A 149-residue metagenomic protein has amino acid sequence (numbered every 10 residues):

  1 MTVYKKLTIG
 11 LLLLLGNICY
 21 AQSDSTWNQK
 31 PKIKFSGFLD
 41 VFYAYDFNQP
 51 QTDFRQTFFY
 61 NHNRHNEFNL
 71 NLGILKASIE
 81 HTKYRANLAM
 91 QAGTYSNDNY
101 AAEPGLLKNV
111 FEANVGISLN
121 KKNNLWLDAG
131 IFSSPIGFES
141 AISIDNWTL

Functional and structural regions predicted by a protein language model:
M1-W27: Bacterial Sec-dependent N-terminal signal peptides
G10, Q49-P50: Alpha-helical interaction segments
I18-C19, D53, Y84: Residues in and immediately flanking transmembrane alpha helices
K30-N48, N61-L149: Outer membrane beta-barrel
P50-T57: Short Gly/aromatic-enriched secondary-structure transition segments
